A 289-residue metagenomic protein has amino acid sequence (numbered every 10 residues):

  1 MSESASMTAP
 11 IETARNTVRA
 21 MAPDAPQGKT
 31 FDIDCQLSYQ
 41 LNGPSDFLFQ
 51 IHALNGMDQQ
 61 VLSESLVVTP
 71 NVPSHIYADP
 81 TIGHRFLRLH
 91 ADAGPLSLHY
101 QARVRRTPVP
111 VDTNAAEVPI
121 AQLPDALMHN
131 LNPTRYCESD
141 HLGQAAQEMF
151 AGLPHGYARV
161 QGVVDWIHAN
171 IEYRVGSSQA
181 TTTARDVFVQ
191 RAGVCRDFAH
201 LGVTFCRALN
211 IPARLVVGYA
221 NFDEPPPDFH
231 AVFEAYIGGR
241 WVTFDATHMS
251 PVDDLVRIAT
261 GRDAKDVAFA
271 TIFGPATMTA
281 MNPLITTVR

Functional and structural regions predicted by a protein language model:
S2-T113: Intrinsically disordered, low-complexity N-terminal segments that are enriched in acidic
I33, F49, V68-P70, L89-A91 (+8 more regions): Generic structural "secondary-structure junction" signal
C35-S45, Y173-T181, P227-A231: Short N-terminal helix-initiation segments at or just after the protein's N-terminus
Q59, V72-I76, A121-L123, P251-T260: Short, surface-exposed linear segments at secondary-structure transitions and domain or protein termini
I82-H84, V118, A126, T182-T183 (+2 more regions): Residue-level signal for pocket-adjacent positions within structured domains
L98, R103-P108, D125-G193, L201-V203 (+2 more regions): Secondary-structure boundary elements
V111-D125: Short, His- and charge-rich active-site/binding loops that engage polyanionic ligands
D165, D197-A276: Hydrophobic/aromatic-rich core segments of domains that either
